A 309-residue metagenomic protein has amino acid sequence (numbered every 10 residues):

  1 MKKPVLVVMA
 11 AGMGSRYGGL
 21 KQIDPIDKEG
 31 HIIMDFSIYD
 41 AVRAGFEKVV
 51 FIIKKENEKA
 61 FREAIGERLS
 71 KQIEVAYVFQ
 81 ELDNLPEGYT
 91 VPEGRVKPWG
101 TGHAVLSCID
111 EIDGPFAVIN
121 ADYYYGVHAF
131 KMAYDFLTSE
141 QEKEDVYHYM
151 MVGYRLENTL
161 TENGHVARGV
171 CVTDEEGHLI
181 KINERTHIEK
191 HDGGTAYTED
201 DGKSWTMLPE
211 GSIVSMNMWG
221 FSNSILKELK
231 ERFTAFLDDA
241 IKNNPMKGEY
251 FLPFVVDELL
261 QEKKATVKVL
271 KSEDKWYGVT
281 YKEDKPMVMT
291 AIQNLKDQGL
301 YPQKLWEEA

Functional and structural regions predicted by a protein language model:
M1-A11, K28-V118, Y125-M132, T138-S139: Conserved N-terminal catalytic core of the sugar/cofactor nucleotidyltransferase
I53, G220-F221, T280: A conserved hydrophobic position in a structured secondary element of the catalytic/binding core that shapes
A60-F61, H128, E228, V255 (+1 more regions): Phosphate- and divalent-cation-binding pockets in alpha/beta enzyme and binding domains that engage nucleotide-derived
E87-P98, G164-G169, E283-M287: Short, surface-exposed amphipathic charged segments that create phosphate/polyanion-binding patches used for binding
V127-M216, N223: Conserved core of the sugar-phosphate nucleotidyltransferase
M218-K230: Conserved nucleotide-sugar donor-binding and metal-coordinating catalytic region shared by glycosyltransferases
K230-K264: A C-terminal functional module that forms or caps the active site or interfaces directly with catalytic machinery
D284-A309: Generic C-terminus detector
